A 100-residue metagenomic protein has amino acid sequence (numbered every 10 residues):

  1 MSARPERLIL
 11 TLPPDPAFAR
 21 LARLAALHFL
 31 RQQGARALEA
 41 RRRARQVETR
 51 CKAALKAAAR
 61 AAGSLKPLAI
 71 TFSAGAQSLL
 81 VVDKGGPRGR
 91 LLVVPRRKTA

Functional and structural regions predicted by a protein language model:
M1-I9, A53-A100: Conserved beta-strand-loop-beta-strand hairpin that lines the nucleotide-binding pocket of ATP/GTP-utilizing enzymes
I9-R20: STAS-typified acidic loop motif
A17, R23-K52: Conserved short strand/loop->alpha-helix "switch" segment adjacent to the catalytic nucleotide/phosphoryl-transfer site
